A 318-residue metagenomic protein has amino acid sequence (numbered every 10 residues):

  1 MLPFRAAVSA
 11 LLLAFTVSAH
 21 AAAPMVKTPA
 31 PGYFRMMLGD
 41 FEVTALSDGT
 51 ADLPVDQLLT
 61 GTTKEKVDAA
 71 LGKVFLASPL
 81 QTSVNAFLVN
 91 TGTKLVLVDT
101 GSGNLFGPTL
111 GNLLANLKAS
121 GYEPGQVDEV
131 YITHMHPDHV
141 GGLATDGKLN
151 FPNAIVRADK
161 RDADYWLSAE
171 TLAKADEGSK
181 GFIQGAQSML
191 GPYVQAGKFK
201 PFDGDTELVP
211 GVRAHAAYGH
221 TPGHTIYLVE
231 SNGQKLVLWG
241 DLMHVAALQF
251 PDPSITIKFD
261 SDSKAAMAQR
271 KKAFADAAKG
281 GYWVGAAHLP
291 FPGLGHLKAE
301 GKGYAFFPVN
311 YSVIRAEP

Functional and structural regions predicted by a protein language model:
M1-H20: Gram-negative bacterial Sec-dependent N-terminal signal peptides
F15, A19-L114, K118, Q126-E129 (+2 more regions): Metallo-beta-lactamase
A23, G111, K118-Y122, Q126 (+4 more regions): Metallo-beta-lactamase
D48-G49, T100-G103, M135, R161-D162 (+4 more regions): Active-site metal-binding loops of divalent metal-dependent hydrolases
L76-P79, H215-G219: Short Gly/Pro-enriched turn/cap motifs at secondary-structure boundaries
G107, L228-P318: Cap/insert and terminal regions of metallo-dependent hydrolase folds
V127-V140: Metallo-beta-lactamase
G147-N153: Short, conserved loop/helix-junction motifs that constitute active-site signature segments in enzyme catalytic cores
